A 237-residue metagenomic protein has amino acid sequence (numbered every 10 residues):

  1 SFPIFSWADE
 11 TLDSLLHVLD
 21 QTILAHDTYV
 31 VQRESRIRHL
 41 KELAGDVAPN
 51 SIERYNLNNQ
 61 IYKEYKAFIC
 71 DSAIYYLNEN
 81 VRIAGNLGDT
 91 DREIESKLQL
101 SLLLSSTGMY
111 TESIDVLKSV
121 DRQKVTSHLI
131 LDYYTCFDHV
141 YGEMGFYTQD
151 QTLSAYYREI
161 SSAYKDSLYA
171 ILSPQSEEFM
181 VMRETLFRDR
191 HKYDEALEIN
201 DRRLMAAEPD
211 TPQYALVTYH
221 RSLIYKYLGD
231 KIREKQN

Functional and structural regions predicted by a protein language model:
P3-N237: A "functional boundary" signal
